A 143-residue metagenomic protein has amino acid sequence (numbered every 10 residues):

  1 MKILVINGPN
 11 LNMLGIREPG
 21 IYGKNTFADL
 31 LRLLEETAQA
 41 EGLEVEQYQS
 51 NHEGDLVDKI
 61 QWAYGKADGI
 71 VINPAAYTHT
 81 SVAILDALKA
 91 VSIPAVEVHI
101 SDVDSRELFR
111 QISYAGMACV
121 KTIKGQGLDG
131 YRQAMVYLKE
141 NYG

Functional and structural regions predicted by a protein language model:
M1-L4: Extreme N-terminal starter segment of soluble prokaryotic enzymes
P9-L11, A75-T78, S101-V103: Short glycine-rich anion-binding loops that position phosphate/pyrophosphate groups of nucleotides and phosphorylated
L14-A28: Glycine- and acidic-residue-enriched helix-capping/strand-helix junction motifs
E46-G54: Short beta->alpha junction loops
E46-Q47, V96, S105-G143: Short, glycine-/small-residue-rich phosphate/pyrophosphate-handling segment
W62, S81-A90: Short Gly/Thr/Asp-enriched flexible loops that form oxyanion-binding sites at enzyme active sites
A63-I70: Short acidic/histidine-rich motifs immediately flanking catalytic phosphotransfer sites in two-component signaling
A90-D104: Short, acidic/small-residue loops that bind anionic groups at enzyme active sites
